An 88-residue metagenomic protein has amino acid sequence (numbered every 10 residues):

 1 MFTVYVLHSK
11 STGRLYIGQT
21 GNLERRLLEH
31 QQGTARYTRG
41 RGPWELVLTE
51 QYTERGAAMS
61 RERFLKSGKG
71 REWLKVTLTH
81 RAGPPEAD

Functional and structural regions predicted by a protein language model:
M1-E45, T49-E72, T77-D88: GIY-YIG nuclease catalytic motif and its immediate N-terminal context
